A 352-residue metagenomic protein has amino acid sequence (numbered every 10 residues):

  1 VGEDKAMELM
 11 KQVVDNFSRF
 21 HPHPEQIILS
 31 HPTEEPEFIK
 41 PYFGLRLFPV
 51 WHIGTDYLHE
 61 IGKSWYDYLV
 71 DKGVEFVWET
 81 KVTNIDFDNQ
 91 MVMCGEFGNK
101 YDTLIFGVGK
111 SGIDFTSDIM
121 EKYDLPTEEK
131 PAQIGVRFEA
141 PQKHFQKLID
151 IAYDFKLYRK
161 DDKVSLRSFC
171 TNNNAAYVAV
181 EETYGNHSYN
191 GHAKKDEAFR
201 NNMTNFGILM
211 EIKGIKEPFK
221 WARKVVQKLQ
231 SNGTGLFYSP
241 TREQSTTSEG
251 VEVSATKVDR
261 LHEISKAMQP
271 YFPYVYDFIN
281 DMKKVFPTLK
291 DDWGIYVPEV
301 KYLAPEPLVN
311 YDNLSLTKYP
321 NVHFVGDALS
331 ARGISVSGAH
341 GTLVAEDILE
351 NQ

Functional and structural regions predicted by a protein language model:
V1, K5-E8, S30-Q352: Residues forming the flavin
V1-L29: Dinucleotide-binding Rossmann-like beta1-alpha1 core, especially the glycine-rich loop that anchors the ADP
